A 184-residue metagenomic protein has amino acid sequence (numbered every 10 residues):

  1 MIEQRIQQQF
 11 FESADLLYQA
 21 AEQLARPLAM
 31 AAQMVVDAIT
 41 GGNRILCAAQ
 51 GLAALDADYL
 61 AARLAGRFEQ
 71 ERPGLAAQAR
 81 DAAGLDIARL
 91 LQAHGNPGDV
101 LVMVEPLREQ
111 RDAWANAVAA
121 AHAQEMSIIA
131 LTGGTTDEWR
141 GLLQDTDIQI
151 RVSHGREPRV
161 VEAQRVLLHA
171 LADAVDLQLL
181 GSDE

Functional and structural regions predicted by a protein language model:
M1-E22: Generic N-terminal amphipathic, Lys/Arg-enriched alpha-helix
I2, L24-L28, A53: Residue-level recognition of alpha-helical structural elements
L16, L28-A32, L52: N-terminal, charged amphipathic alpha-helical interaction modules
Q23-G41: A short, well-structured juxtamembrane/interface segment
G42-N43, E125: Glycine-centered short loops/turns at secondary-structure junctions
Q50-G181: Glycine-rich phosphate-binding loops that contact phosphosugars or nucleotide phosphates
